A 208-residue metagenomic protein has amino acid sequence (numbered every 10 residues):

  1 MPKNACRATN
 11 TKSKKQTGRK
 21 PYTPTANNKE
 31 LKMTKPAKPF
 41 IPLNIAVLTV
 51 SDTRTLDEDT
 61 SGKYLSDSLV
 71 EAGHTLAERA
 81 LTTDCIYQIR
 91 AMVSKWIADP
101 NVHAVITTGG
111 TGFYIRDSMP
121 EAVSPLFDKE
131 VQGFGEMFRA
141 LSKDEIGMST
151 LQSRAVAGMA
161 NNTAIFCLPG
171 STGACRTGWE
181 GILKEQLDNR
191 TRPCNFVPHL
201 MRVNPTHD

Functional and structural regions predicted by a protein language model:
P2-R7, K12-D208: Non-catalytic beta/alpha edge segments that cap or flank active sites
